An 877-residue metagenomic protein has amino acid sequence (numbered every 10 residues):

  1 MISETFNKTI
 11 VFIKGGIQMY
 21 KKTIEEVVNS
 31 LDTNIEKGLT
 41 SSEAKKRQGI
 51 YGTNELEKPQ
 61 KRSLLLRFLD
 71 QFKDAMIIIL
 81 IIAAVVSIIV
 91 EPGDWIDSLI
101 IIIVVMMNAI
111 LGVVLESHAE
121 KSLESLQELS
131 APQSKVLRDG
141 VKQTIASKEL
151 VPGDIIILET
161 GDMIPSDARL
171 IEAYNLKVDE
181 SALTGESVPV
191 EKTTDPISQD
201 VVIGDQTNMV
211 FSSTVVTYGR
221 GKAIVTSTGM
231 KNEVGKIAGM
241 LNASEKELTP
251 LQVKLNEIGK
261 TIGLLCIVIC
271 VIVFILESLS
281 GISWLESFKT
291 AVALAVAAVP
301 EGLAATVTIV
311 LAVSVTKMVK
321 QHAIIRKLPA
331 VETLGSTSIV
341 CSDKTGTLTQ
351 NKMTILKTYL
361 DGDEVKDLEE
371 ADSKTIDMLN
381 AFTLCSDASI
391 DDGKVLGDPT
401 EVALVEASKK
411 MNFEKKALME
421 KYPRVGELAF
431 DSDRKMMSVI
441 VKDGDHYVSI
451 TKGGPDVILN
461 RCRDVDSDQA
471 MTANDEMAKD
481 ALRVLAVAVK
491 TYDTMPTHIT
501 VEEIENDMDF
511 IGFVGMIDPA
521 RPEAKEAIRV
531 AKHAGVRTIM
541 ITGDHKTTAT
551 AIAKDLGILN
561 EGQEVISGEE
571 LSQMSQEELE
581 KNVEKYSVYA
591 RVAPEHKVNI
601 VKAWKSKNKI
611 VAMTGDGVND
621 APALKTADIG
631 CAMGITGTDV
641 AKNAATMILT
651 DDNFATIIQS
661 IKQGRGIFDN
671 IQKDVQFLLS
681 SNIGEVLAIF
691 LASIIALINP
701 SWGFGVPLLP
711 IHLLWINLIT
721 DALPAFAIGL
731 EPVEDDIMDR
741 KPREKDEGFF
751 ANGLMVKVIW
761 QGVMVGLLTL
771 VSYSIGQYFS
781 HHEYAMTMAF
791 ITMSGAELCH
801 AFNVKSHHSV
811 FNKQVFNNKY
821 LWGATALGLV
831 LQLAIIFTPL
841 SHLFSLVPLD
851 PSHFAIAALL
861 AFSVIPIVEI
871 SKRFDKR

Functional and structural regions predicted by a protein language model:
I2-K741, F749-F750, V763, F790 (+1 more regions): Conserved cytosolic headpiece of P-type ATPases
I96, H781-M788: Membrane-interface starts of transmembrane alpha-helices
I719-T720, V765, T787-A801: Generic alpha-helical transmembrane segments
E744-V763, E783-Y784: Membrane-water interface at loop-to-transmembrane-helix junctions
Y773-S774, S780-H781: Long hydrophobic segments that form regular secondary structure
